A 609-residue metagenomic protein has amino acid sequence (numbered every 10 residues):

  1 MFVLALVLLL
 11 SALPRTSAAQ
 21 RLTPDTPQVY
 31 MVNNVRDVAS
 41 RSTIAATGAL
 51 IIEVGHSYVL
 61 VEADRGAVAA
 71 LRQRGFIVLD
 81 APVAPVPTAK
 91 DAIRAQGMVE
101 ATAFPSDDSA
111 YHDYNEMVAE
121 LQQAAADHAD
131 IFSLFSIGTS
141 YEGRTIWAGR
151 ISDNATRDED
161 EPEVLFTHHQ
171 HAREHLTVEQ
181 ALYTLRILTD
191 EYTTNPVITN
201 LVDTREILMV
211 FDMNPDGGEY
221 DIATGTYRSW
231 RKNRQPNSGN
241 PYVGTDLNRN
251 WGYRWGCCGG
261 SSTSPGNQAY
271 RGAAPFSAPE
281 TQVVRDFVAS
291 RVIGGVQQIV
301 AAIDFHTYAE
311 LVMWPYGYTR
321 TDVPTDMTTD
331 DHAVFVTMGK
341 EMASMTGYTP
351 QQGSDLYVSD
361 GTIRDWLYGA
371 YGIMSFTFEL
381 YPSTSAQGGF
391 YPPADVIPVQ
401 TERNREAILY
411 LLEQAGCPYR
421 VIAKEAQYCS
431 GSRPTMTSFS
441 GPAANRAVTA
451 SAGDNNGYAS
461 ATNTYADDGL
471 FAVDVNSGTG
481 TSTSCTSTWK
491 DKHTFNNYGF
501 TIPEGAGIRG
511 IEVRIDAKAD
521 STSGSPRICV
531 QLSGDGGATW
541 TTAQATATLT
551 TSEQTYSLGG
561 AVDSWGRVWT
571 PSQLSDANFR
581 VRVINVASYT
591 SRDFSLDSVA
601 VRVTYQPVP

Functional and structural regions predicted by a protein language model:
F2, Y316-Y318, P392-P393, S525-Q531 (+1 more regions): Composition- and surface-driven signal marking solvent-exposed, interaction-prone regions in large proteins
F2-A12: Bacterial N-terminal signal peptides
L4-L6, L71, H169, M209 (+6 more regions): Residue-level detector of buried hydrophobic side-chain packing in well-ordered secondary-structure elements
A5-V7, E142-I146, T488-K492: Short coil-to-helix leader/linker segments, especially the first N-terminal amphipathic alpha-helix with its helix
L6-L8, V296, P609: Generic low-polarity alpha-helical segments
L10-Q20: Bacterial Sec-dependent signal peptides at the C-terminal "C-region" and cleavage site
A19-S438: M14 metallocarboxypeptidase catalytic domain recognition
G431-P609: Disulfide-rich extracellular domains of secreted proteins
